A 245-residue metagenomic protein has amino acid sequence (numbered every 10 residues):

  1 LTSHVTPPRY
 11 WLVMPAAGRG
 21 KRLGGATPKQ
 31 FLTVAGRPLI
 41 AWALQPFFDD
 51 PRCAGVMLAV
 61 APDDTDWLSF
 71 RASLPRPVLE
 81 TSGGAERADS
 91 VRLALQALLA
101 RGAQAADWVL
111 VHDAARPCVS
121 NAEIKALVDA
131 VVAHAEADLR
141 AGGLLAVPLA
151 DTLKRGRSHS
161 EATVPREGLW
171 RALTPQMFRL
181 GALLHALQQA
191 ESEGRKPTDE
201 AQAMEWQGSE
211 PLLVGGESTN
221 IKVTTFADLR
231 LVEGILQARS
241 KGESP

Functional and structural regions predicted by a protein language model:
L1-W11, D199-A201, S218-N220, D228-P245: SAM-dependent methyltransferases
P7-T65: N-terminal glycine-rich phosphate-binding loop and ensuing alpha1 helix
M14, I40, A94, H112-D113 (+3 more regions): Residue-level signal for inorganic ion chemistry
R52-V56, R140-G142, T219-N220: Short active-site oxyanion
A72-D107: Short phosphate-binding loop-to-helix
R87, A114-C118: Acidic metal-phosphate-binding loop of nucleotide-sugar-dependent transferases
A105, V119-G215, P245: Conserved core of the sugar-phosphate nucleotidyltransferase
H112-A115, T174: Short acidic donor-binding/metal-coordinating loop in glycosyltransferase active sites
